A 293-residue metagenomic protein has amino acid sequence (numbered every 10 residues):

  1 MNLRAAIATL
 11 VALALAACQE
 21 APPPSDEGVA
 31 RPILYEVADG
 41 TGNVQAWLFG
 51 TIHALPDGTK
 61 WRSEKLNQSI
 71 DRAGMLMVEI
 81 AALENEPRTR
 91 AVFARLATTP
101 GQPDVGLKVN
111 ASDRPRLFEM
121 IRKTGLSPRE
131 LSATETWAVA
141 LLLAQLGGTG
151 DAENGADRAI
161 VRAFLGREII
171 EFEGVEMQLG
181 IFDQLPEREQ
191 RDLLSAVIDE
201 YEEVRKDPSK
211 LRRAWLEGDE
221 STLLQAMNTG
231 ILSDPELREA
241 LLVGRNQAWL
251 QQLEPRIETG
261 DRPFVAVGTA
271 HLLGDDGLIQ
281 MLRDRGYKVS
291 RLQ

Functional and structural regions predicted by a protein language model:
M1-I7: Bacterial N-terminal signal peptides that target proteins for export
A14-A17: C-terminal motif of bacterial Sec signal peptides marking the signal peptidase cleavage site
A21-D26, I33-L241: Structured, acidic catalytic/metal-binding patches in enzyme active sites
A30, R62, A156-D157, N246-W249 (+1 more regions): Amphipathic coiled-coil/heptad-repeat helices and related helical stalk/stem segments that mediate oligomerization
E236-Q293: A cross-kingdom marker for long, charged
